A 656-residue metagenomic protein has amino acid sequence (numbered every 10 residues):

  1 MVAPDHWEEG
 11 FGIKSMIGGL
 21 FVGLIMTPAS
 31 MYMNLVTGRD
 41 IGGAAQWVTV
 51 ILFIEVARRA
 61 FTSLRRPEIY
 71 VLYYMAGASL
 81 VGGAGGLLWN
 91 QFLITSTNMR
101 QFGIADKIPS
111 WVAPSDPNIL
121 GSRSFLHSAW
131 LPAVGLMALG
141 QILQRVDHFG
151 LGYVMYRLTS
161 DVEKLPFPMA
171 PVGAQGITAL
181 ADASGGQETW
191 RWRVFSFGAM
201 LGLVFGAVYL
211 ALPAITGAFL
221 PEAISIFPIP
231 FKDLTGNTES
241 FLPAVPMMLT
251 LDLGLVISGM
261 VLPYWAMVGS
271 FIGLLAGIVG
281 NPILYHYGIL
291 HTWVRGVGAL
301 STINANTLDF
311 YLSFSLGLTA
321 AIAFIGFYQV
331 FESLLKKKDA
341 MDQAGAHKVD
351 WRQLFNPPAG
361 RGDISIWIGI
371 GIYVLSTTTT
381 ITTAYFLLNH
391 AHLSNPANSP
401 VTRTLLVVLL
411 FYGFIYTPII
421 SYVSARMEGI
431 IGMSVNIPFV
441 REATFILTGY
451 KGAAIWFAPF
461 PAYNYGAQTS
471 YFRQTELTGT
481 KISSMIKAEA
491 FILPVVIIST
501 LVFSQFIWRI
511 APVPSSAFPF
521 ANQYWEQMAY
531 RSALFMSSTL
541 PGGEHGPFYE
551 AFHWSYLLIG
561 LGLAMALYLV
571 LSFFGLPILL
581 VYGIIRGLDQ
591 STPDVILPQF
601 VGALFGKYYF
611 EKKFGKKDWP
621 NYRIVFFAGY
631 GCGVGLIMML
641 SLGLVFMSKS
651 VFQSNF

Functional and structural regions predicted by a protein language model:
M1-F656: Alpha-helical multipass membrane-protein architecture
